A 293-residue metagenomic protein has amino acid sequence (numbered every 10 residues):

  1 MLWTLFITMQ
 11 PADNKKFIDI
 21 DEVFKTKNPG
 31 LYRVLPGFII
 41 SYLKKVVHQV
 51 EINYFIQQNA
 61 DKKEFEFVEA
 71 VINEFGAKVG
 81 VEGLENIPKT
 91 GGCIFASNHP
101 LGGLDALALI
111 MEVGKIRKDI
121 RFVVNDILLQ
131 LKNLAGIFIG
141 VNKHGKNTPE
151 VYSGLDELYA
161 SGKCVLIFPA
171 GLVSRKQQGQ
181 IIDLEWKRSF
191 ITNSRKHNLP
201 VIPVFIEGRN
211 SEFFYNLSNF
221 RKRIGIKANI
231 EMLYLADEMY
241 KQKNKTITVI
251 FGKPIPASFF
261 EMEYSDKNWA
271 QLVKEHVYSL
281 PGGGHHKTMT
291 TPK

Functional and structural regions predicted by a protein language model:
F6-C93, A106-A108, K115-R117, A135 (+1 more regions): Membrane-anchoring hydrophobic helices of lipid-metabolizing enzymes
Q10, K16, I20-D21, P149-K293: Non-catalytic C-terminal accessory region of glycerolipid acyltransferases and related lyso-lipid remodeling enzymes
D61, A77, G145-T148, D183-L184: A conditional alpha-helix N-cap/helix-loop micro-motif detector
F75-V81, N147-P149, E231-L233: Short gly/ser/thr-rich secondary-structure transition/capping motifs
A96, L134-K143, A170-Q178: Short, basic, glycine/proline-bearing loop/turn elements
N98, G103-D119, D126: Signature of the catalytic double-stranded beta-helix
G114, K118-A160: Conserved nucleotide-cofactor-binding alpha/beta core module
